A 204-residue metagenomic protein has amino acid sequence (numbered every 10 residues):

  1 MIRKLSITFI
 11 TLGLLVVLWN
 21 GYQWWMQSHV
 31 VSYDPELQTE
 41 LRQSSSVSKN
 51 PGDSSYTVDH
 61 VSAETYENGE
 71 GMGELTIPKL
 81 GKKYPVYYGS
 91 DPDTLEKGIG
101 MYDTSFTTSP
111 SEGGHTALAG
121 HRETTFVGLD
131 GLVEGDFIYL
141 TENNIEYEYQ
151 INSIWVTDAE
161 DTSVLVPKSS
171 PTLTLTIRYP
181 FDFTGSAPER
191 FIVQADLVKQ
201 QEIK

Functional and structural regions predicted by a protein language model:
R3, I10-K204: Solvent-exposed, non-transmembrane regions of membrane-associated and secreted proteins
